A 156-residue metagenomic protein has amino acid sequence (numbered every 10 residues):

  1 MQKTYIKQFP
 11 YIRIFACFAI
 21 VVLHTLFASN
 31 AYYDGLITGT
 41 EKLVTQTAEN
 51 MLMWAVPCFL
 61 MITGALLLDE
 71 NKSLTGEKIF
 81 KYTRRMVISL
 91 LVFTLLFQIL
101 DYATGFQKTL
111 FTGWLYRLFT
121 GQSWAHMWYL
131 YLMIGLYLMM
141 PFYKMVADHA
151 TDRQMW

Functional and structural regions predicted by a protein language model:
M1-W156: Membrane-cytosol interface segments of multi-pass membrane proteins, especially ER/Golgi lipid-handling enzymes
